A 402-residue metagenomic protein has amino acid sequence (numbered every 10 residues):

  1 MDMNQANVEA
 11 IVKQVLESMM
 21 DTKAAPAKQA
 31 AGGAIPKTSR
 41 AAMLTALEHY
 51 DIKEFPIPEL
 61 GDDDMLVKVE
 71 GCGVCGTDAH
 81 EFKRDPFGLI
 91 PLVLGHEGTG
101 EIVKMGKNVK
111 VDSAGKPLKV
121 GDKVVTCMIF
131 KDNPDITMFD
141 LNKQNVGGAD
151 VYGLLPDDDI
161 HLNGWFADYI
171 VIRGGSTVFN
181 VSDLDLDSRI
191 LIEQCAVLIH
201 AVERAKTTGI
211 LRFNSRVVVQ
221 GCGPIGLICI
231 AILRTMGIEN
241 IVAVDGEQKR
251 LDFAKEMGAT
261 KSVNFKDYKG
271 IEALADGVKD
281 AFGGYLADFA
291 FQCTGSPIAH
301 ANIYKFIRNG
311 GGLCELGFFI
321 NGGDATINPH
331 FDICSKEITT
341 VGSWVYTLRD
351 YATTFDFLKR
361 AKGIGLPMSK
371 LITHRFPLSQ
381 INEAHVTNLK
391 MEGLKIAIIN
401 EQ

Functional and structural regions predicted by a protein language model:
Q5-T99, D168-I170, E401-Q402: Short N-terminal strand-loop motif that marks the start of NAD(P)H/FAD-dependent oxidoreductase cofactor-binding domains
A31-A34, A301-K305, L348, A352-Q402: C-terminal hydrophobic helical "lid"/dimerization subdomain of Rossmann-like NAD(P)H-dependent oxidoreductases
P56-C72, D85-D135, S182-L184: Glycine-rich beta-strand-centered segment in the early N-terminal region that forms part of a ligand/cofactor-binding
D112, F130-Q220: NAD(P)H dinucleotide-binding glycine-rich loop of Rossmann-like/cofactor-binding domains, especially the beta1-alpha1
V219-C222, R234-N302: Adenosine-nucleotide cofactor-binding segment
I225: Hydrophobic/small residue at the entry helix of a nucleotide-binding pocket
I271-G284, N321-I372, E383: C-terminal substrate-binding/catalytic core of Rossmann-like NAD(P)-dependent dehydrogenases/reductases
G311-G312: Glycine-centered, small-residue-biased loops immediately flanking beta-strands in adenine/cofactor-binding cores
